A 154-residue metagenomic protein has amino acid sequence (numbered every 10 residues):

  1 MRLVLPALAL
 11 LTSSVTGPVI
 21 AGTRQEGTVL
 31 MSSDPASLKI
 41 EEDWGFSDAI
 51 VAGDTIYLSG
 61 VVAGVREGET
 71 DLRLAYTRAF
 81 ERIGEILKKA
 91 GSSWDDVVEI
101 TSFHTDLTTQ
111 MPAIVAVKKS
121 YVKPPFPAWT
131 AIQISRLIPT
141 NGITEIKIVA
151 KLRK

Functional and structural regions predicted by a protein language model:
L3-L11, G17-V98, H104-K154: N-terminal presequence-like segments and the immediate start of the first folded domain
